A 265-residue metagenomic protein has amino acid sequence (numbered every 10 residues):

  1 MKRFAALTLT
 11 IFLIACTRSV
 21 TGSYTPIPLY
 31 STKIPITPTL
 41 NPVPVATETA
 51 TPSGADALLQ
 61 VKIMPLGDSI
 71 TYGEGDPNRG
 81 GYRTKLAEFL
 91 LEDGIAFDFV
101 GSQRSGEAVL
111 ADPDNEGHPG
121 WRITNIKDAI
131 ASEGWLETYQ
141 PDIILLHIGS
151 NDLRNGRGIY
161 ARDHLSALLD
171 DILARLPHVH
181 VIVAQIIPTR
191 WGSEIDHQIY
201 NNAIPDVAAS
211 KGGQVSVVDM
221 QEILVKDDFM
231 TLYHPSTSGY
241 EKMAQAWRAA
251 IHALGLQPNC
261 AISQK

Functional and structural regions predicted by a protein language model:
L7-A15: Bacterial N-terminal signal peptides
C16, T21-D56, C260-A261, K265: Ser/Thr-rich, Proline-interspersed low-complexity disordered segments
L59-K62, D93-D98, Y139-I144, L176-I182 (+2 more regions): Loop/turn elements at helix/coil->beta-strand transitions in domains of secreted/extracellular proteins
L66, T231-K265: Histidine-centered active-site loop/cap adjacent to the catalytic His in serine esterases/O-acetyl transfer systems
L66-I70, E74, V100-S105, L146-N151 (+3 more regions): Active-site-proximal beta-strand/loop segments in catalytic clefts of secreted hydrolases
I70-D163, I195-I199: Conserved SGNH/GDSL esterase-like catalytic core that processes O-acyl groups on lipids and polysaccharides
H147-N151, L169-Y200, Q221: Active-site segments of SGNH/GDSL-like serine hydrolases that catalyze O-acetyl group transfer/hydrolysis on lipids
I186-D219, T237-E241: Substrate-gating cap/lid alpha-helix
